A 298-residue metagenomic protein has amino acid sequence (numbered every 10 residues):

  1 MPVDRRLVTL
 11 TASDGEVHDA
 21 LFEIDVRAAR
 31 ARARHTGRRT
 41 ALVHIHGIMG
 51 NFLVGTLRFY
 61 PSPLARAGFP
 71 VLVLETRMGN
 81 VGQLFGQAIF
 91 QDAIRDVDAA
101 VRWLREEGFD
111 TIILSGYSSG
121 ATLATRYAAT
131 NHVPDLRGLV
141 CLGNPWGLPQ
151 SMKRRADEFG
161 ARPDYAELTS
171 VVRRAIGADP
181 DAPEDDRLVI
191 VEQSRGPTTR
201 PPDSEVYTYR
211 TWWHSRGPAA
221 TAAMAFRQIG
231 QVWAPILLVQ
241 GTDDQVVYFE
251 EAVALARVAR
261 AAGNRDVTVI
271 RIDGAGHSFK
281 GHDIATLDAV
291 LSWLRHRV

Functional and structural regions predicted by a protein language model:
M1-H35: N-terminal cap/lid segment of alpha/beta-hydrolase-fold proteins
M49-P61, E250-E251: The serine-hydrolase catalytic nucleophile loop
F52, M78-I113: Catalytic nucleophile-loop/oxyanion-hole region of alpha/beta-hydrolase and closely related hydrolase-like folds
P61-G82: Conserved alpha/beta-hydrolase
T111-R173: Primarily recognizes the serine-hydrolase "nucleophile elbow" in alpha/beta-hydrolase and SGNH/GDSL folds
V232, L238-Q240, D244: Short beta-strand/loop motif that positions the catalytic acidic residue of the alpha/beta-hydrolase fold
Q245-A254: Conserved alpha/beta-hydrolase "acid-adjacent" motif
A275-A285: Catalytic histidine-centered segment of alpha/beta-hydrolase-like enzymes
